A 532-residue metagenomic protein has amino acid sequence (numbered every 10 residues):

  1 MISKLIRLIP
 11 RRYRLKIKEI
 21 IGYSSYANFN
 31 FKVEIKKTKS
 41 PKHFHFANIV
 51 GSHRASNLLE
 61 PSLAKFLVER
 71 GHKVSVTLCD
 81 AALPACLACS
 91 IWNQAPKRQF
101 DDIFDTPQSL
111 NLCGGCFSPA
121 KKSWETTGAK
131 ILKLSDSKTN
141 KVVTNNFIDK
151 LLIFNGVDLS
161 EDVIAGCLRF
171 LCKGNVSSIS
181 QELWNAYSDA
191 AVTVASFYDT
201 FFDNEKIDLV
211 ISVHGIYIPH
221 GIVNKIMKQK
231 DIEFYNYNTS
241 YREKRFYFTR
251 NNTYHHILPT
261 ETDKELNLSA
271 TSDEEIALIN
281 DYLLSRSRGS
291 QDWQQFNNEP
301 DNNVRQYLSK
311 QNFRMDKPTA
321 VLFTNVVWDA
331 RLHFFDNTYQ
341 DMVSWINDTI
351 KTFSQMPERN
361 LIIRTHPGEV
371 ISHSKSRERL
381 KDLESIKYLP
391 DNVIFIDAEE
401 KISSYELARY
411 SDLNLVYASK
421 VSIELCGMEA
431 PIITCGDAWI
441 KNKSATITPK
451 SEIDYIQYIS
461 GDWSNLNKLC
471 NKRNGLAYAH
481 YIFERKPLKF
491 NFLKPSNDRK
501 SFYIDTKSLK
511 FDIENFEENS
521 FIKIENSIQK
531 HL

Functional and structural regions predicted by a protein language model:
M1-A47, R70-V192, T239-P300, S496-F521 (+1 more regions): Conserved N-terminal ligand/cofactor-binding loop architecture of enzyme catalytic domains
L8-R11, L15-I21, D316, A445 (+1 more regions): Long, C-terminal catalytic modules of enzymes
I49-L59, S212, R331-D336: A short, glycine/small-residue-rich beta-strand->loop->alpha-helix junction that serves as a flexible
H53-V76, N224, Y339-S354: Histidine-anchored nucleotide/phosphate-binding helix
D189-N204, R314-M315, D336-N337, R359 (+2 more regions): Donor nucleotide-activated moiety binding/catalytic core segment of transferases that use nucleotide-activated donors
V194-T249: Conserved nucleotide-sugar donor-interacting segment of glycosyltransferase catalytic cores, predominantly GT-B
P219, N238, R245, E399-I447: A donor-sugar binding/catalytic signature common to diverse glycosyltransferases and related nucleotide-sugar
S287-E384: Conserved catalytic-core segment of nucleotide-activated headgroup transferases in glycan assembly
